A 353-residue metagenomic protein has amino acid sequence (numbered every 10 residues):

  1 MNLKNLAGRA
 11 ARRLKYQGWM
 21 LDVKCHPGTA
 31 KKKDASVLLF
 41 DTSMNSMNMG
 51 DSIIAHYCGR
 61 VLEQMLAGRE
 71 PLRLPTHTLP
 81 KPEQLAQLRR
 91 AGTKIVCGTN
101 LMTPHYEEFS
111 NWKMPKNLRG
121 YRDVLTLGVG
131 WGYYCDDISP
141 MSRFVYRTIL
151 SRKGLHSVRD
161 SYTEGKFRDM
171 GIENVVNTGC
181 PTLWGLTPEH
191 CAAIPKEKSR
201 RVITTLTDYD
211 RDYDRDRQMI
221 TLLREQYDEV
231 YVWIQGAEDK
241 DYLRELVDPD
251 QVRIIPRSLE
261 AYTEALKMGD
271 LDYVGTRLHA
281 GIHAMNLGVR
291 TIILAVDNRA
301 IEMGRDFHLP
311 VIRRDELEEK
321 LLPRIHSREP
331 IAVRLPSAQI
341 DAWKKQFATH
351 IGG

Functional and structural regions predicted by a protein language model:
M1-G353: Active-site anion-handling motifs in enzyme catalytic cores
